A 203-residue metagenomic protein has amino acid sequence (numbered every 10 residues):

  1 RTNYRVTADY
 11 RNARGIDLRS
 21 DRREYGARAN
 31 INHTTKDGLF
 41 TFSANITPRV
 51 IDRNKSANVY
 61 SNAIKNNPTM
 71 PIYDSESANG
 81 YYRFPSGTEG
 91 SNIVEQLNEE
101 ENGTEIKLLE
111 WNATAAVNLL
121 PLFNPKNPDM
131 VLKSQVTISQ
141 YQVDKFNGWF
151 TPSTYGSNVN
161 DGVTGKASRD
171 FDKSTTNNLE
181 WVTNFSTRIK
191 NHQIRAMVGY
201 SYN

Functional and structural regions predicted by a protein language model:
R1, G15-S20, G26-E110, N124-N203: Surface-exposed loop/interface segments of Gram-negative outer-membrane beta-barrel transport/assembly proteins
A8-N12: Transmembrane beta-strand segments that form the barrel wall of outer-membrane beta-barrel proteins
A115-P125: Long hydrophobic segments that form regular secondary structure
